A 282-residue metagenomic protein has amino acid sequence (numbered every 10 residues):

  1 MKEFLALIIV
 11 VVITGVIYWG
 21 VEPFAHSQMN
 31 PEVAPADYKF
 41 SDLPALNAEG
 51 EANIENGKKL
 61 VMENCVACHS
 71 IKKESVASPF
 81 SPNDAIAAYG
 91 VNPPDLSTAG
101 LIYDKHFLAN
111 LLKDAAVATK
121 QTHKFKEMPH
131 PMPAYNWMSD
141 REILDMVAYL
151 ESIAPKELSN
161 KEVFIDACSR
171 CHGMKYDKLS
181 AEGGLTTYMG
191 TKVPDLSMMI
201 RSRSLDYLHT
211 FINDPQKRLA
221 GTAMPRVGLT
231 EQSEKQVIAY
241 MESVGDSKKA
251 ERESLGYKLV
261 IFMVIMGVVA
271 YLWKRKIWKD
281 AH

Functional and structural regions predicted by a protein language model:
K2-H26, H106-L111, P133-E157, Y207-F211 (+1 more regions): C-terminal capping alpha-helices of c-type cytochrome domains
V21-S27, Y89-G100, K113-E142, G184-R201 (+2 more regions): Axial heme c-ligation environment in periplasmic c-type cytochrome domains
Q28-M62, K73-V76, D145-I165, A250-R252: Electrostatic cytochrome c docking/interface patches
A52-L101: Extracytoplasmic/periplasmic/luminal assembly and interaction segments in envelope/secretory/respiratory proteins
G57, M62-K72, M146, L150 (+4 more regions): The canonical Cys-X-X-Cys-His
C68-S75, L101, K113, E151-S152 (+2 more regions): Detector for the c-type heme attachment site
K72-N92, H172-S197, E251-R252: Short glycine/threonine-rich turn/loop motifs
A281-H282: Cytoplasmic C-terminal tails of single-pass
